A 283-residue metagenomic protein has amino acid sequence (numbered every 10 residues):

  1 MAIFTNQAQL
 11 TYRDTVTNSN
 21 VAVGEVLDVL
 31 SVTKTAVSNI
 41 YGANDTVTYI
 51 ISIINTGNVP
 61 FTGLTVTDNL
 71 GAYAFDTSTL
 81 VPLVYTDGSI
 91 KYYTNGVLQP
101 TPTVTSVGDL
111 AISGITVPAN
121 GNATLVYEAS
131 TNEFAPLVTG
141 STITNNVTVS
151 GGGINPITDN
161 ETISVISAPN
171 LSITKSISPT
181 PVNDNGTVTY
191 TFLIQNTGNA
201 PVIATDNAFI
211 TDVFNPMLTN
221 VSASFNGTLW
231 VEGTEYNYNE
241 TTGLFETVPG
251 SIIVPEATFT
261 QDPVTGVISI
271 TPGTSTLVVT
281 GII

Functional and structural regions predicted by a protein language model:
M1-I283: Exported/extracytosolic protein signature
